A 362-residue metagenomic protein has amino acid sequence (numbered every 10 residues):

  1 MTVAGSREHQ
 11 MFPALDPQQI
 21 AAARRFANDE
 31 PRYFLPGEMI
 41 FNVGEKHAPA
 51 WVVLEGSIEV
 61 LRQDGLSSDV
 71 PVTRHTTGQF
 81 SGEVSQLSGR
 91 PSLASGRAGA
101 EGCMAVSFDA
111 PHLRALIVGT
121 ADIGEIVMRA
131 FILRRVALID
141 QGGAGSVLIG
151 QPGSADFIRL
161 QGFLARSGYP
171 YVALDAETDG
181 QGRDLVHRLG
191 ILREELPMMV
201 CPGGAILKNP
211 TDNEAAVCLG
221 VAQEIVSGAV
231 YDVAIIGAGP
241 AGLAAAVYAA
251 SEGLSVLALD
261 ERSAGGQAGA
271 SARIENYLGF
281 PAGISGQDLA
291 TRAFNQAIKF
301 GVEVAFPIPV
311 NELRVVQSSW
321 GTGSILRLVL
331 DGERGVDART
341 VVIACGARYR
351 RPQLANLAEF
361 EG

Functional and structural regions predicted by a protein language model:
M1-A165: Cytosolic regulatory regions built on CNB/CRP/Popeye-like sensor folds
M11, A110-I117, A121-R129, L133 (+4 more regions): Extended, non-globular alpha-helical segments
I20, M128, A290-A293, A297 (+2 more regions): A general structural signal for well-ordered alpha-helical segments in protein cores
R25, V118, G269-A270, G279 (+2 more regions): Phosphate-coordinating loops and pocket residues in cytosolic domains that bind phosphorylated ligands
A110-E125, I236-D260, E333, I343-Q353: N-terminal-biased segments
L148, P152-Q181, L189, L196 (+2 more regions): Beta1-alpha1 glycine-rich phosphate/pyrophosphate-binding loop at the start of Rossmann-like nucleotide-binding domains
T178, R183-I236, E252, G269 (+1 more regions): FAD-binding core/adjacent interface of flavoenzyme oxidoreductases
